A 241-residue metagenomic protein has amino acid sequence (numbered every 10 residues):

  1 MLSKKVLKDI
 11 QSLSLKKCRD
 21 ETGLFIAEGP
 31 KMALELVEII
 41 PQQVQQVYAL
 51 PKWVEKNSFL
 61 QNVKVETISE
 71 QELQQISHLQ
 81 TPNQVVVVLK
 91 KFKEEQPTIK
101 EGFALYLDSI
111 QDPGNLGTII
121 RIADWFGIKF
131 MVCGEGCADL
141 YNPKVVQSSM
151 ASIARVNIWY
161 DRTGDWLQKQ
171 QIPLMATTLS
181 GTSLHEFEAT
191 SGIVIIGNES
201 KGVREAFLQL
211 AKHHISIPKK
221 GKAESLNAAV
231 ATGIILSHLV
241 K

Functional and structural regions predicted by a protein language model:
M1-K52, C137-A138: Boundary-proximal intrinsically disordered activation/regulatory segments immediately upstream of a helical core
G29, Q111-T118, L226-A229: Amphipathic alpha-helical repeat scaffolds
K31-A33, W53-V54, E72, C137 (+2 more regions): Alpha-helix capping/helix-boundary segments
L60-E70, G102, I172-L174, A189-V194 (+1 more regions): Active-site regions of enzymes building and remodeling cell-envelope glycoconjugates
V65-K90: Glycine/small-residue-rich loop that forms an oxyanion/phosphate-binding "nest" at active or ligand-binding sites
Q96-G181: RNA substrate-binding interface of SAM-dependent RNA methyltransferases
D124-F126, C137-A154, E205, Q209-K241: Structured adenosyl-cofactor binding patch, chiefly the S-adenosyl-L-methionine
A176-G221: Active-site/ligand-binding-proximal alpha/beta "capping" segment
